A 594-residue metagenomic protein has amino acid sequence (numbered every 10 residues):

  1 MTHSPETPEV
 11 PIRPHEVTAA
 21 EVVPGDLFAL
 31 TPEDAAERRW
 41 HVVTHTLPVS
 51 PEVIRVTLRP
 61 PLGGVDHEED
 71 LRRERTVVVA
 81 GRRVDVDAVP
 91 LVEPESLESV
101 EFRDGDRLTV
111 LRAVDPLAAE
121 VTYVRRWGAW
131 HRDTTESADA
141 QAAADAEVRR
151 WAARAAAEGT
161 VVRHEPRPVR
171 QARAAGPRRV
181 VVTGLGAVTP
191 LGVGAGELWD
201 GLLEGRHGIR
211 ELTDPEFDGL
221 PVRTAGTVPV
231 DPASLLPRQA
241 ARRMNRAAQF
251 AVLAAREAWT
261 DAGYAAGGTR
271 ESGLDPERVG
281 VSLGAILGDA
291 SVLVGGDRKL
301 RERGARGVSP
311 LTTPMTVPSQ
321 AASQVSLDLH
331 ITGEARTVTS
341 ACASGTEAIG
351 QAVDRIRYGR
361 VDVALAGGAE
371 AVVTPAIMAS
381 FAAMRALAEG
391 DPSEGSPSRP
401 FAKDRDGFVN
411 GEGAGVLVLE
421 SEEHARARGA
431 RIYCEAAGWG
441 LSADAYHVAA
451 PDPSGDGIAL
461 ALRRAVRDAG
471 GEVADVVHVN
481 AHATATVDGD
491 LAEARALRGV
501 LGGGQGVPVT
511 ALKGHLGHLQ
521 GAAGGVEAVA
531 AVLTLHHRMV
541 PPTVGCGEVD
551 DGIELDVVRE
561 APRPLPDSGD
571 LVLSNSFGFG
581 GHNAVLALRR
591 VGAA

Functional and structural regions predicted by a protein language model:
P61-L97, E101-G105, V110, S137-H164: Intrinsically disordered, low-complexity, charged/polar segments
A157-E158, R163-A240, A262, E423-E435 (+2 more regions): ACP-dependent fatty acid/polyketide chain-elongation machinery
A172, A187-P190, R238-R256, G307-V317 (+5 more regions): Active-site pocket-shaping loop/turn-to-helix segments
R179-T183, R210, P392-A469, D475-H478 (+2 more regions): Condensing-enzyme catalytic core mediating Claisen C-C bond formation in acyl metabolism
V181-V182, E197, L203-S340, A369-M378 (+1 more regions): Conserved beta-ketoacyl condensing-enzyme motif
A251-G263, P318-A321, S326-L329, A335-E370 (+3 more regions): Active-site-proximal alpha-helical scaffold in enzymes
E302-S309, G350, D354, Y358 (+5 more regions): Glycine-/small-residue-rich "gating" segment that lines the acyl/pantetheine channel and substrate pocket
R360-D406, W439-P453, A481-D490, Q505-D556: Acyl-CoA/ACP chain-elongation machinery
